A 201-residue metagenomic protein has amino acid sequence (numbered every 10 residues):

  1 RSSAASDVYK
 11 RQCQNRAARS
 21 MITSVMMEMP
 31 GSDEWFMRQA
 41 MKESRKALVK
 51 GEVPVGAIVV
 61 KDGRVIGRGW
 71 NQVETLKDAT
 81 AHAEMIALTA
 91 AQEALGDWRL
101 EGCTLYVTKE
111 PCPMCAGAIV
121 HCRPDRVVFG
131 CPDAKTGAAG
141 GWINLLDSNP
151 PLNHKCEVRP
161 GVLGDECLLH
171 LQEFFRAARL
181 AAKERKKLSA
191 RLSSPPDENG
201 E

Functional and structural regions predicted by a protein language model:
R1-Q12: Single conserved hydrophobic/aromatic residue that forms the stacking wall/gate of nucleotide- or nucleobase-binding
Q14-R16: Short hydrophobic targeting helices and cationic amphipathic motifs that mediate membrane/organellar targeting
M21-A47, P111-E201: Zinc-dependent deaminase
V55-V60: Short beta-strand scaffold segments in enzyme catalytic cores
K61-D62, T89: A cytosolic small-molecule/anion-sensing beta-strand core signal
T75-M85: A short, polar/charged loop-to-alpha-helix boundary motif
T89-C122: Helix-adjacent hinge/juxtasegments
